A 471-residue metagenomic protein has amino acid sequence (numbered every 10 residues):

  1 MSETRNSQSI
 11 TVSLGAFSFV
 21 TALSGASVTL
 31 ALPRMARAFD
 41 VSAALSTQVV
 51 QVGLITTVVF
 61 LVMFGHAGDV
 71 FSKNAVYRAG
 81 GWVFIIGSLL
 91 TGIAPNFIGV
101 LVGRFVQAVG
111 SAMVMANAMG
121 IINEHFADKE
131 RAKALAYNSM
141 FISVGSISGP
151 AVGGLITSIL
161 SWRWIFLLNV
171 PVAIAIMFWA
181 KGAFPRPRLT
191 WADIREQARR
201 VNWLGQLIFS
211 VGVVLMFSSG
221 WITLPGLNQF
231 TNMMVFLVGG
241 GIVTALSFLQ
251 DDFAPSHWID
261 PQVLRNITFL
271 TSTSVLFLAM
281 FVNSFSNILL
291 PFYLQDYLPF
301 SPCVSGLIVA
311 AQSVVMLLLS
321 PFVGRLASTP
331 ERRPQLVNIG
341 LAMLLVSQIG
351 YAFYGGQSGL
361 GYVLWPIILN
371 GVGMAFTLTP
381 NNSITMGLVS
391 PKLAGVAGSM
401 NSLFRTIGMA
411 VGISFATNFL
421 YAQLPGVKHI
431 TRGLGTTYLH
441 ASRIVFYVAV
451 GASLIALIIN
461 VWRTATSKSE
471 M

Functional and structural regions predicted by a protein language model:
M1-A22, R37: Cytosolic juxtamembrane N-terminal segment immediately preceding the first transmembrane helix of multi-pass
V12-L23, V28-L30, A43, T231-M233 (+2 more regions): 12-transmembrane solute porter fold
T21, V50-G53, T57, F84 (+10 more regions): Structural signature of transmembrane alpha-helices in multi-pass secondary transporters
A31-F60, G99, C303-L307: Extracellular/periplasmic helix-loop-helix junction of adjacent transmembrane segments in MFS-like secondary
R34-A36, G65-H66, V70, L155 (+1 more regions): Membrane-interface helix termini in secondary transporters
Q51-G65, M115-M119, A310-V323: Central cavity-lining transmembrane alpha-helices of secondary-active solute carriers, predominantly the Major
D69-L204: Helix-loop-helix hairpins in multi-pass membrane proteins, especially solute transporters
I159-V275, I308: Hydrophobic transmembrane-helix bundles of small-molecule transporters
